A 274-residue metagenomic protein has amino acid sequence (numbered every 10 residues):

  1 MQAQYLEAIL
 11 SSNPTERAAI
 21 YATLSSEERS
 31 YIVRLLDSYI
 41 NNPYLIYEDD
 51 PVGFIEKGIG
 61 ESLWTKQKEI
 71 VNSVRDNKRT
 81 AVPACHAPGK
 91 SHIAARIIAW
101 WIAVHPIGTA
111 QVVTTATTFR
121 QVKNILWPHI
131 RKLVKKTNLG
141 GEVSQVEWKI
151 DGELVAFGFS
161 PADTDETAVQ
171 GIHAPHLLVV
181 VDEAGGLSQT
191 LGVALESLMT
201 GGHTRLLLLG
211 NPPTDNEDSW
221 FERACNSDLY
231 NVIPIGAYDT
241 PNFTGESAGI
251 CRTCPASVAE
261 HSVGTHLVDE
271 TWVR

Functional and structural regions predicted by a protein language model:
M1-R274: Phosphate/NTP-binding elements of NTP-utilizing enzymes
